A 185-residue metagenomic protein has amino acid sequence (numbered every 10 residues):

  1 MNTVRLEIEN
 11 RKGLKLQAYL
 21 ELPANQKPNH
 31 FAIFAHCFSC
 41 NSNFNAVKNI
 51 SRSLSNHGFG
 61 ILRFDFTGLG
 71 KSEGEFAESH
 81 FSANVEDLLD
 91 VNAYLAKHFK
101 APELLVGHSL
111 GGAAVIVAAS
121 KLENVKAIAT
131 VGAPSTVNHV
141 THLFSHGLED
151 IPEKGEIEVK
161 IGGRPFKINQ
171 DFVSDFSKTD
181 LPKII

Functional and structural regions predicted by a protein language model:
M1-Q26: N-terminal cap/lid segment of alpha/beta-hydrolase-fold proteins
L16, A113, A118, L122-I185: The alpha/beta-hydrolase serine catalytic core
P28-C37: Short beta-strand element of the alpha/beta-hydrolase
F38-S51: The serine-hydrolase catalytic nucleophile loop
N43, L69-K100: Catalytic nucleophile-loop/oxyanion-hole region of alpha/beta-hydrolase and closely related hydrolase-like folds
S51-E73: Conserved alpha/beta-hydrolase
H98-S109: Alpha/beta-hydrolase fold nucleophile elbow
